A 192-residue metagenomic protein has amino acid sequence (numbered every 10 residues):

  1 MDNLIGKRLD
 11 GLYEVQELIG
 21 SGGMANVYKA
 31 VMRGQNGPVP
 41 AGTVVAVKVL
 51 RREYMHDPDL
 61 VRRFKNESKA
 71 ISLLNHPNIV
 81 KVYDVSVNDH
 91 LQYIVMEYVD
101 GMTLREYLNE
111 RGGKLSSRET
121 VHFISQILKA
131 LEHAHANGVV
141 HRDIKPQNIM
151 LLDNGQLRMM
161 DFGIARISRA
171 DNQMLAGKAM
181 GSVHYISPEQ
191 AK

Functional and structural regions predicted by a protein language model:
Q16-G22, V27: Protein kinase glycine-rich loop
G20, N66, N75-N78, L91 (+1 more regions): Flexible N-lobe loop architecture of eukaryotic-like protein kinase catalytic domains
R51-L73: AlphaC helix of the eukaryotic protein kinase fold
V85: Activation-segment/catalytic-loop signature of the eukaryotic protein kinase fold
D89-T103, Y107: Conserved short submotifs of the Hanks-type protein kinase catalytic core that shape the nucleotide-binding pocket
F123-I124: Activation segment signature within eukaryotic-like protein kinase domains
L128-V139: Protein kinase catalytic-loop region centered on the HRD/HxD motif
